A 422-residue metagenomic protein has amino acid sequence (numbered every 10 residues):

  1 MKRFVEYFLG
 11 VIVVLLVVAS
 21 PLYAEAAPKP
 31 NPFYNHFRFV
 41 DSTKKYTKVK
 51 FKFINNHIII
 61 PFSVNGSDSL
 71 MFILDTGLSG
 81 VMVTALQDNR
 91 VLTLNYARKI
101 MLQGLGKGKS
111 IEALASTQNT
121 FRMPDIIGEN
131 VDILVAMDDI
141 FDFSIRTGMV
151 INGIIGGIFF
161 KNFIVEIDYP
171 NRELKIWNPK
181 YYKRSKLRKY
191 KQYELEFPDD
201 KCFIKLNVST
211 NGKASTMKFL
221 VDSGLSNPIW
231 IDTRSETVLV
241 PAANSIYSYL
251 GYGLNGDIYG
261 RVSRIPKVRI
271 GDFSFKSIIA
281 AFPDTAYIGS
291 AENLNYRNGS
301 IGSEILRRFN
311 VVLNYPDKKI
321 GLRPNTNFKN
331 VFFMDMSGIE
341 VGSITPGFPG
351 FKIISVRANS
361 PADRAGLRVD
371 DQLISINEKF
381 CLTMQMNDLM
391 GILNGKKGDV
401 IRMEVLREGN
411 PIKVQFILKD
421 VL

Functional and structural regions predicted by a protein language model:
M1-P30: Bacterial Sec-dependent N-terminal signal peptides
P21-L422: Pepsin/retropepsin-fold aspartyl endopeptidases
